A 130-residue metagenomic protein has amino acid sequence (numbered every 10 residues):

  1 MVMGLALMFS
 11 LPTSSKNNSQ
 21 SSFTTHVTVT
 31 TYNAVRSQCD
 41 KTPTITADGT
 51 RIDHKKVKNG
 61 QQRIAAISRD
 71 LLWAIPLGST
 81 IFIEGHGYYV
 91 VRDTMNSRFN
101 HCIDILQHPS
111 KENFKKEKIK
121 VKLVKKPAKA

Functional and structural regions predicted by a protein language model:
M1-S10: Hydrophobic membrane-insertion alpha-helices, especially the h-region of bacterial N-terminal signal peptides
L11-A130: Solvent-exposed, well-ordered loop and adjacent helix/strand elements within mature globular domains that form
